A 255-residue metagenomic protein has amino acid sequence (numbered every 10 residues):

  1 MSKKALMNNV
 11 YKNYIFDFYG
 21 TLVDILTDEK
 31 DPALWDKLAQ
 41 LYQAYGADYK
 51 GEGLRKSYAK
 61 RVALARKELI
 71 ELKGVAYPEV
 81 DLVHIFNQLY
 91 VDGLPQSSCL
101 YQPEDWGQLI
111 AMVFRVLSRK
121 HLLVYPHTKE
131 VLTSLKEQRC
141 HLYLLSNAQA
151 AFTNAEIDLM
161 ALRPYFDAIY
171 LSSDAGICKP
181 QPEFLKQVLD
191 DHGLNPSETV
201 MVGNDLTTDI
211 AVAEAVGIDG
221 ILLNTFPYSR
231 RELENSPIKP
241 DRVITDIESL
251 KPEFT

Functional and structural regions predicted by a protein language model:
M1-Y14, D24-L26, Y45-E52, D105-G107 (+3 more regions): Asp-based, Mg2+/Mn2+-dependent phosphohydrolase catalytic module
D17: Active-site residues of response regulator receiver
L26-E29, K73: Short, solvent-exposed loop/turn segments at secondary-structure boundaries
E29-Y42: Basic, amphipathic juxtamembrane/active-site segments that coordinate anionic phosphate or diphosphate groups
K37, I85, H127, F184: Charged catalytic carboxylate motif
L38-A39, E52-M112: A metal-dependent, Asp-based hydrolase signature
V113-L122: Surface-exposed cleft-lining segments at the edges of enzyme active sites
